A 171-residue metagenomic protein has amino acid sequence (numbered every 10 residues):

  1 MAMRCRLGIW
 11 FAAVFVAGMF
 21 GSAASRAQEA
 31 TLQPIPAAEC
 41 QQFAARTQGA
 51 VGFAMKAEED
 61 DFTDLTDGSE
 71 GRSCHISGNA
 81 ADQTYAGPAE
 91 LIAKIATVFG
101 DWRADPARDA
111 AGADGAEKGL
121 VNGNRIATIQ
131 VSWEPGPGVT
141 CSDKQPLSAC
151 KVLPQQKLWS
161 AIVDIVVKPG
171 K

Functional and structural regions predicted by a protein language model:
M1-R6: N-terminal secretory signal peptides that target proteins for export/translocation
W10-M19: Bacterial N-terminal signal peptides
M19-F20, Q33: Short, aromatic- and cysteine-enriched interfacial helices/patches that mediate contacts at lipid membranes
S22-A24: N-terminal signal peptide c-region/cleavage motif recognized by signal peptidases
R26-R72, N79-I92, A96-K171: An acidic-aromatic pocket/loop used at catalytic or ligand-binding sites
